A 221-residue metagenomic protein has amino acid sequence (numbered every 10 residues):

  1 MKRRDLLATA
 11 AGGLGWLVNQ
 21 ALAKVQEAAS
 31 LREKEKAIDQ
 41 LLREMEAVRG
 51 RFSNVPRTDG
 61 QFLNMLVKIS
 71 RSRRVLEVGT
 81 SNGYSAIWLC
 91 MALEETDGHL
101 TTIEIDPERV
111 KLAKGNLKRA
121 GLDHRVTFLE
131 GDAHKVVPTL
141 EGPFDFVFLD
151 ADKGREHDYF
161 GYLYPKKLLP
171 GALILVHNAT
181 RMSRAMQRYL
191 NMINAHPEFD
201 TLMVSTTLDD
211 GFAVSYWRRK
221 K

Functional and structural regions predicted by a protein language model:
K2-F146, K153-L175, A179-K221: A short alpha-helical cap/connector motif
